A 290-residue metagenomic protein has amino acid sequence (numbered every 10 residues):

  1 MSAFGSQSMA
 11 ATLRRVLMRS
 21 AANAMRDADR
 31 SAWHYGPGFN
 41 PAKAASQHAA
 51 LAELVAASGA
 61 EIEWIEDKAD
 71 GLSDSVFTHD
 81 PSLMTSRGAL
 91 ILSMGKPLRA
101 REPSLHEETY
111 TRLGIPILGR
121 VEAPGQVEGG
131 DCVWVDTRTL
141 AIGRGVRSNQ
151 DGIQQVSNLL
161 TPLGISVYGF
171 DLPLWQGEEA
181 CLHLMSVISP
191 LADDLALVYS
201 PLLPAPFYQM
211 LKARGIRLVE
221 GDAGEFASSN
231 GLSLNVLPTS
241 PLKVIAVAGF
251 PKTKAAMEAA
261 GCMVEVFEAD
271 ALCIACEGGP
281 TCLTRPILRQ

Functional and structural regions predicted by a protein language model:
M1-Q290: The feature marks the mature, well-folded catalytic cores of soluble enzymes
